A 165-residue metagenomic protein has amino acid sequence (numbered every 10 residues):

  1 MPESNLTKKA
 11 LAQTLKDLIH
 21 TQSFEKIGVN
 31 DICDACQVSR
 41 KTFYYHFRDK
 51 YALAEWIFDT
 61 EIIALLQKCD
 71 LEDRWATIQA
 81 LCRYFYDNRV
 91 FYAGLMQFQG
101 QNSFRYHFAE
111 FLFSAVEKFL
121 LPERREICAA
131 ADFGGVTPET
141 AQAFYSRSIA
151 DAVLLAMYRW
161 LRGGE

Functional and structural regions predicted by a protein language model:
M1-Q22, K26, D31: Basic, helix-initiating cap at the start of DNA-binding domains
L11, N30-A35, F43, F85: Append "Primarily bacterial transcriptional regulators
H20-F24, Q37-A54: HTH DNA-binding helix-turn interface
G28-V29, I57-L65, L71: Short, basic, alpha-helical segments at the C-terminal edge of helix-turn-helix-like DNA-binding modules
T60-A64, N88, Y92, A115-E123: A short secondary-structure junction motif
Q67-G94: Hydrophobic alpha-helical connector segments
K68-C69, Y92-L95, E123, I127 (+1 more regions): Secondary-structure edge/capping motif, primarily at the C-terminal ends of alpha-helices and the immediately following
A80-R83, Q101-F133, T140-L155: Amphipathic alpha-helical packing segments from all-alpha helical-bundle domains
